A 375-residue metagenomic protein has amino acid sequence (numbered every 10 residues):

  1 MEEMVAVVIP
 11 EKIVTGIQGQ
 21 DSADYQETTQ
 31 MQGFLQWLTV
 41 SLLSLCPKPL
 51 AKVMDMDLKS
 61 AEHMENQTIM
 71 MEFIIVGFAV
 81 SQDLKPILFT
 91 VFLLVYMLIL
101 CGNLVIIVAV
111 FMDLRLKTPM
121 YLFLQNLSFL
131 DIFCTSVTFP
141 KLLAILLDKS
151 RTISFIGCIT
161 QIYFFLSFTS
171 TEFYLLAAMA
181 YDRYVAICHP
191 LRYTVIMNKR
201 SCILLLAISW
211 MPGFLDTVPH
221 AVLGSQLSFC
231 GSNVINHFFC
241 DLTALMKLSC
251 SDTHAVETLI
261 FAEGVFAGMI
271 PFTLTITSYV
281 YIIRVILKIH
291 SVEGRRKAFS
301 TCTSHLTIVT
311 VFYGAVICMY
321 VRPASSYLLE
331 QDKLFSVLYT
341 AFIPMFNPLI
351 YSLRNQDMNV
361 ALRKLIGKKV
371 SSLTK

Functional and structural regions predicted by a protein language model:
M4-A6, Q26-K375: Transmembrane helical core of 7TM receptor-like proteins
P10-I13, E27: Ser/Thr/Pro/Gly-rich low-complexity, intrinsically disordered segments
I13-T15, V40: Low-complexity, intrinsically disordered tandem-repeat tracts enriched in small residues
G16-G19, G33: Residue-identity detector for glycine
D21-Y25: Intrinsic-disorder-associated, low-complexity terminal segments enriched in Asp/Asn/His/Tyr and depleted of Lys/Arg
